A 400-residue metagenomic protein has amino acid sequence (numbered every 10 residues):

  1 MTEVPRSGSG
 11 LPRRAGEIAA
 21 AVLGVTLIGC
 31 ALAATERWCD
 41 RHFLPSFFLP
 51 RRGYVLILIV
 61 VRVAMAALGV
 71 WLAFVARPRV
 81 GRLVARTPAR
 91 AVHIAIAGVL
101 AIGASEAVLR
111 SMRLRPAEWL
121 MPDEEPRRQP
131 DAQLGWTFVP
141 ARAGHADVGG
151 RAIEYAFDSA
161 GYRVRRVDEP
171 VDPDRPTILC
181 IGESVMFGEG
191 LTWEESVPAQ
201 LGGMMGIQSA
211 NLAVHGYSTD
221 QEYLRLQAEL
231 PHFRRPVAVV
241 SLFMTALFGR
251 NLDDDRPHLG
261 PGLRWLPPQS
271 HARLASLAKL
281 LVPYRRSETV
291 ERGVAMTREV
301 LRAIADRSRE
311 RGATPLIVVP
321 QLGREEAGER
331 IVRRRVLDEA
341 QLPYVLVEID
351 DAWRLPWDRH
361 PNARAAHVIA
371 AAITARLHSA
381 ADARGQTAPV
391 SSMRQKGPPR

Functional and structural regions predicted by a protein language model:
M1-R14, R79-A89: Membrane-interfacial, low-structure loops and terminal tails that flank and connect transmembrane helices in multi-pass
R13, I18, V25-R51, V55 (+5 more regions): Serine-dependent acyl-ester chemistry module
V60-A95: Cytosolic-side transmembrane helix boundary signature
V92-P116: Transmembrane alpha-helices and immediately adjacent membrane-cytoplasm interface residues in multi-pass integral
M112-I207, D350-R354: Membrane/wall-proximal cationic-aromatic binding patches
E183, E222, A238-V239, S308 (+1 more regions): Generic structural signal for small/hydrophobic residues in well-ordered secondary structure, especially within
F187-G262: Conserved SGNH/GDSL esterase-like catalytic core that processes O-acyl groups on lipids and polysaccharides
T219, Y223, V294, R298 (+1 more regions): Short, amphipathic alpha-helical "lid/cap" segments that border enzyme active or binding sites
